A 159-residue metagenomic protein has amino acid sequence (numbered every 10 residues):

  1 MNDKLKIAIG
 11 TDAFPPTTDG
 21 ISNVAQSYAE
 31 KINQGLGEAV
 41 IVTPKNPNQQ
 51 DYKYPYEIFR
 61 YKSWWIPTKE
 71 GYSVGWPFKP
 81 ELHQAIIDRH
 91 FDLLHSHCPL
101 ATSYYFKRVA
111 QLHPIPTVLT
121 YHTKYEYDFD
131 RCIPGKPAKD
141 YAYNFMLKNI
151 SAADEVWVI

Functional and structural regions predicted by a protein language model:
M1-K62, I87: N-terminal subdomain of nucleotide-sugar transferases
N33, Q111, I150: Anion (oxyanion) recognition and catalysis
Y56-Q84, S96, P137-A138: A short, charged, and often flexible helix/loop element on the N-terminal side of the glycosyltransferase catalytic
A85-I87, K148-N149: Structural alpha-helical scaffold elements that stabilize or flank donor/cofactor-binding regions in carbohydrate
D92-L93, E155: Short, Asp-centered acidic motifs that coordinate Mg2+ and/or phosphate in catalytic or ligand-binding sites
L93-E126: An aromatic- and histidine-rich active-site surface loop
P116-V118, E126-K148: Nucleotide-sugar donor phosphate/pyrophosphate-binding loop at the beta->alpha transition of glycosyltransferases
S151-I159: A short beta-strand/loop micro-motif in the catalytic core of glycosyltransferases that engages the nucleotide-sugar
